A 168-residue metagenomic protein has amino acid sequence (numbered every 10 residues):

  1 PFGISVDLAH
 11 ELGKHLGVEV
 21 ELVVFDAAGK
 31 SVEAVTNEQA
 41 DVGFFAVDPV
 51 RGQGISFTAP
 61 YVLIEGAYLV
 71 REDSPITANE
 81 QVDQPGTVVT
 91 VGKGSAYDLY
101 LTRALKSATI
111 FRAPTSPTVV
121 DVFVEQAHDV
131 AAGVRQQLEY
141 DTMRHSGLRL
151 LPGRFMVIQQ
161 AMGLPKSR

Functional and structural regions predicted by a protein language model:
P1-A46, R51: Extracytoplasmic small-molecule ligand-binding "clamshell" domains of the periplasmic binding protein/Venus flytrap
P1-F2, E80-Y97, A108-I110: Short loop->beta-strand "edge-of-pocket" segments that line small-molecule binding or catalytic clefts across diverse
L12, V35-T36, V82, V122-V124 (+1 more regions): Hydrophobic residues within well-ordered alpha-helices
K14-V24, P85-G86, T102-P114, A127: A local structural motif
E21-E33, I76-T77, F111-V122, I158: Short helix-initiation/N-cap motifs at beta->coil->alpha
G29, F45-G54, Y100-R103, D121-M156: A ligand-binding cleft/hinge motif common to bilobed small-molecule-binding domains
A59-Y61, V70-V89: Flexible hinge/capping segments at coil-to-helix
V62-E72, P117-T118, R135, E139-R168: Periplasmic-binding protein-like
